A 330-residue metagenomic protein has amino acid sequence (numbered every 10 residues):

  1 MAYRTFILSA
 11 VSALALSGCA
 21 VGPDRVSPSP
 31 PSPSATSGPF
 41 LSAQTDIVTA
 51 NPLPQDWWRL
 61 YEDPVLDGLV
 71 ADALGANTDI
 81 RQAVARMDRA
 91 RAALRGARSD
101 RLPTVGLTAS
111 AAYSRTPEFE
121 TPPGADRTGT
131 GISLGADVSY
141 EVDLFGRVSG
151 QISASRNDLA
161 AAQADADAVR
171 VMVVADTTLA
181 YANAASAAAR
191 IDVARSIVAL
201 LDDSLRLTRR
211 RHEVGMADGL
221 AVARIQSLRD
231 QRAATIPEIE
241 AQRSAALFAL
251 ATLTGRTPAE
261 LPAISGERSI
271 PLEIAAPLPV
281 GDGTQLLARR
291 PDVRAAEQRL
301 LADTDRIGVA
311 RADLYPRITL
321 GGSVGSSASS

Functional and structural regions predicted by a protein language model:
A2-G75, I132, R156, E240-A288: Terminal intrinsically disordered/low-complexity segments used for targeting and assembly
R81, R101-T128, S139-A168, A187-A188 (+2 more regions): Small/polar (Gly/Ser/Thr/Ala-rich) solvent-exposed segments that form structured loops/beta-strands/short helices used
A85, R89-A92: Membrane-embedded segments
L134-V138: Membrane-embedded beta-strands of outer-membrane beta-barrel proteins, especially the hydrophobic/small aromatic
V148, N157, A164-D282: Periplasmic alpha-helical coiled-coil/stalk elements that build and connect Gram-negative outer-membrane
I239, P291-D292, Q298: Metallo-beta-lactamase
A295-Y315: Long hydrophobic segments that form regular secondary structure
